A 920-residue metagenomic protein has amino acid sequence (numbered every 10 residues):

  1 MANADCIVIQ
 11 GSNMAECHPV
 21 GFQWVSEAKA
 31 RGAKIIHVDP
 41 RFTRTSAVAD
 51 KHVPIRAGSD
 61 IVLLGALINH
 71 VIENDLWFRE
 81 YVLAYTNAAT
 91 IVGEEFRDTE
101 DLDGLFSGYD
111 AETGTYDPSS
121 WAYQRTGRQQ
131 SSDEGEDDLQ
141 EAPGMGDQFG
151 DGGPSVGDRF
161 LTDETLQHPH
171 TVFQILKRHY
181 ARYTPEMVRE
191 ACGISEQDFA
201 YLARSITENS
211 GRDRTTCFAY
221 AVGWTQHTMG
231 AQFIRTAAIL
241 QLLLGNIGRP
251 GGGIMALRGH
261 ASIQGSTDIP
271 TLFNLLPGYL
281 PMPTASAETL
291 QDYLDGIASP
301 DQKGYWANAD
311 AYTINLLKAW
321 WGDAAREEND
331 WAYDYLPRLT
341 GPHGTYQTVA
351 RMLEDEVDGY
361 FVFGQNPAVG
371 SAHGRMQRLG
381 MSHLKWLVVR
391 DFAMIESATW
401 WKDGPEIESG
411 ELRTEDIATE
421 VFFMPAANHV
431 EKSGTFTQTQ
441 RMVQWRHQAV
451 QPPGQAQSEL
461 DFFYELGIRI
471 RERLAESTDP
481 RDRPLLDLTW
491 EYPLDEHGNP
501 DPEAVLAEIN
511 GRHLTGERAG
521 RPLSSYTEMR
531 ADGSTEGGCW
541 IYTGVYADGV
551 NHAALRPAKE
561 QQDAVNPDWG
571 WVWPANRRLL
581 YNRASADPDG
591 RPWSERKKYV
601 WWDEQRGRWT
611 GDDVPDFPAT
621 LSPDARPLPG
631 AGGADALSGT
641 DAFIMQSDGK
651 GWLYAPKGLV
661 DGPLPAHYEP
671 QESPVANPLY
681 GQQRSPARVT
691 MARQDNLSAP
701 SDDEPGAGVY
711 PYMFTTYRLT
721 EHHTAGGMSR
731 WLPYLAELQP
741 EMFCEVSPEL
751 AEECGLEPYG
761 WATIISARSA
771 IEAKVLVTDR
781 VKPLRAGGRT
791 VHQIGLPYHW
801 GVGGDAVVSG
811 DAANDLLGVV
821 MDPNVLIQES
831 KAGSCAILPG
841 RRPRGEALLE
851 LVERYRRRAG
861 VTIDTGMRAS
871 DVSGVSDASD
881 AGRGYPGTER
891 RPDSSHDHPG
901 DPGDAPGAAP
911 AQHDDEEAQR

Functional and structural regions predicted by a protein language model:
M1-V20, W24-V25, R31-A33, G152-F160 (+6 more regions): Extended redox/cofactor-interaction regions of prokaryotic respiratory oxidoreductases
V38-R44, F392-I395: Short, polar loop motifs at secondary-structure junctions
S46-N209, W306-N308, R469: Long, well-ordered, tryptophan-enriched scaffold segments
A47-I55, W400, E408-S409, P425 (+2 more regions): Short beta-alpha connecting loops at secondary-structure transitions that line or flank enzyme active sites
A84-A88, S205-I206, A221-G223, G253-Q264 (+2 more regions): A glycine-rich phosphate-binding loop feature that marks nucleotide/adenosyl-phosphate handling sites
M187-I194, Y220-T228, L257-A261, Q365-V369: Conserved short loop/turn motifs at secondary-structure junctions
T419-P452, F463, Y798: Glycine/threonine-rich phosphate-binding loop and adjacent beta-strand/alpha-helix elements that clamp
D461-L514, Q605, T610-D612, P618-R684 (+3 more regions): Long, contiguous, secondary-structure-rich segments that constitute the structural scaffold of globular domains
